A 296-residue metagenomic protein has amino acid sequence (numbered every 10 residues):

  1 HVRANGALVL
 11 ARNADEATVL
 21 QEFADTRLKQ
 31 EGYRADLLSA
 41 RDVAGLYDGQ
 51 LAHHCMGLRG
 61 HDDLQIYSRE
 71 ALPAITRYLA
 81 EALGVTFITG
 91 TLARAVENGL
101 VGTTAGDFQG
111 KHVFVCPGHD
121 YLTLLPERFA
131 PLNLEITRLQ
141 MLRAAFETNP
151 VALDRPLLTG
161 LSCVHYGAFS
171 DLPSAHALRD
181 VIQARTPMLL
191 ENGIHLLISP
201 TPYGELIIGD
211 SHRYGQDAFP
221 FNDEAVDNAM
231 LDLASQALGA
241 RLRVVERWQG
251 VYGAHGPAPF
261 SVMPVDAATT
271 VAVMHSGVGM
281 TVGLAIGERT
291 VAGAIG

Functional and structural regions predicted by a protein language model:
H1-L46: Dinucleotide-binding Rossmann-like beta1-alpha1 core, especially the glycine-rich loop that anchors the ADP
V2-A4, I88, D154-P156, L238-G250: A short coil-to-beta-strand element that immediately follows conserved catalytic motifs
V2-V9, A44-L83, S211-Y214, A268-V273: Helix-loop-beta segment of a Rossmann-like dinucleotide-binding subdomain
E16, D120-L122, Y214: Glycine-rich nucleotide phosphate-binding loop and flanking beta-alpha elements of Rossmann-like dinucleotide-binding
G57-H112, C116-P117: Helical element adjacent to the flavin cofactor pocket in flavoenzyme catalytic cores
D107-P173: Central helical "cap/lid" subdomain
L157-L161, H165, S170-N222: Contiguous C-terminal substrate-recognition/catalytic subdomains in enzyme active sites
G193-H195, T201-I207, R213-G296: C-terminal catalytic lobe of FAD-dependent flavoproteins
